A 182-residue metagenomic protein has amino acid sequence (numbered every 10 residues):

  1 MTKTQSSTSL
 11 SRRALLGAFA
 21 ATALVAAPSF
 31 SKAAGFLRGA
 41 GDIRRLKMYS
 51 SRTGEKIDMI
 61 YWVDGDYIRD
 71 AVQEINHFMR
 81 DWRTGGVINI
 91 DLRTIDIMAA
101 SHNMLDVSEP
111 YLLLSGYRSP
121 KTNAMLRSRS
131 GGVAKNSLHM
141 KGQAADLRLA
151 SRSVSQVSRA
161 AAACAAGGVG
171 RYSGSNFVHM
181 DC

Functional and structural regions predicted by a protein language model:
M1-A23: N-terminal secretory signal peptides and thylakoid transit peptides that target proteins across membranes
A26-M59: C-terminal segment of N-terminal export signals and the immediately downstream linker at the start of the mature
R44-Y49, G132-C182: Catalytic cores and adjacent binding grooves of peptidoglycan-active enzymes
S51, W62, L114-R118, A150 (+1 more regions): Active-site-proximal beta-strand/loop segments in catalytic clefts of secreted hydrolases
D64-L114: Active-site acidic/histidine clusters and adjacent loop/turn architecture that either coordinate catalytic ions
I95-H102, N123, V154, S158: Extracytoplasmic/secreted envelope proteins and their assembly/folding machinery, especially bacterial periplasmic
P110-A124: Acidic helix-start/capping segments at beta-turn-to-alpha-helix junctions
K121-S137: Charged, often glycine-rich, active-site loop that binds/positions anionic groups
